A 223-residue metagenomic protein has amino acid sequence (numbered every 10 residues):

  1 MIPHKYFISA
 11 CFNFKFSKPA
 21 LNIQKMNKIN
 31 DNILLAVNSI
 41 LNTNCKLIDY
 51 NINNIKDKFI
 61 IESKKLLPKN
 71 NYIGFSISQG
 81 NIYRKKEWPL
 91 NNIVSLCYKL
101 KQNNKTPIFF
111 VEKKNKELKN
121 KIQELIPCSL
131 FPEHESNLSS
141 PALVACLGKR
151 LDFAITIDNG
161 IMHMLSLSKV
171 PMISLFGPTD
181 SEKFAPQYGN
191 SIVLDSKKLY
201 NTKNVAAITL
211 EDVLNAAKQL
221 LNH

Functional and structural regions predicted by a protein language model:
M1-H223: Catalytic machinery of carbohydrate-active enzymes, primarily nucleotide-sugar-dependent glycosyltransferases
